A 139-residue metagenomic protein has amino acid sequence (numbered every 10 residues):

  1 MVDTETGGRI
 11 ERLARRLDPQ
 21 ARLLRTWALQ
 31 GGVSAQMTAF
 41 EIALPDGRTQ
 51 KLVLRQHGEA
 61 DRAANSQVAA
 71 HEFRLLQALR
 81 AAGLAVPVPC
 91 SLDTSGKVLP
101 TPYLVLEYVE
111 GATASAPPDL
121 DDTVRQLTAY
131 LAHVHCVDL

Functional and structural regions predicted by a protein language model:
M1-L23: Juxta-kinase regulatory segment immediately upstream of eukaryotic protein kinase catalytic domains
W27-L139: ATP-binding pocket architecture of kinase catalytic cores
